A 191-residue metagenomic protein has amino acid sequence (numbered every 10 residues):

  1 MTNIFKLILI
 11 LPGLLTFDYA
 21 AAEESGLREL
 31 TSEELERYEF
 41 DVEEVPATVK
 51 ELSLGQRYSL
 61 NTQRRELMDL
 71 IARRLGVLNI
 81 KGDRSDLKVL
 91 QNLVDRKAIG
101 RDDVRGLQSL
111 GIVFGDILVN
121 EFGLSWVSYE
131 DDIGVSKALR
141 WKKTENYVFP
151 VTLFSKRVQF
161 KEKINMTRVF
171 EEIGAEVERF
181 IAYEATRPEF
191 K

Functional and structural regions predicted by a protein language model:
T2-I10: Sec-dependent signal peptide recognition, specifically the positively charged N-region followed immediately by
A20-E24: Boundary at the C-terminal end of the N-terminal hydrophobic targeting segment
L30-V104: N-terminal low-complexity, intrinsically disordered segments
Q56, A138-K191: A recognition module on extended beta-rich or small alphabeta surfaces enriched in W/G with H and D/E
G106-Q159: Amphipathic protein-protein interaction modules
